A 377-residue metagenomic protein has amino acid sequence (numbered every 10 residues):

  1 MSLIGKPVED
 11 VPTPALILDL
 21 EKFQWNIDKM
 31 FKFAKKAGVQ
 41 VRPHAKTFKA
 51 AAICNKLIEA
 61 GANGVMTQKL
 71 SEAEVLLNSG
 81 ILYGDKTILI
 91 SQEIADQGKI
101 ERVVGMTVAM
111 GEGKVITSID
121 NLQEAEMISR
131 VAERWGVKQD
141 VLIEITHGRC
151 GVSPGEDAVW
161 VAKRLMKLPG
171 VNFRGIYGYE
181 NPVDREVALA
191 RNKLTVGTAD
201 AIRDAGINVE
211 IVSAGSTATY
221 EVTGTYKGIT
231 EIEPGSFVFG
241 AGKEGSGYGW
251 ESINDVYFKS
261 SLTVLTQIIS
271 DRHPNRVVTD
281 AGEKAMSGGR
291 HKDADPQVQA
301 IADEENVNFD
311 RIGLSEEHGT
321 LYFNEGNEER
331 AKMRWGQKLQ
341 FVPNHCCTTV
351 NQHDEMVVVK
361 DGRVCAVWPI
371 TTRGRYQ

Functional and structural regions predicted by a protein language model:
M1-L18: Generic N-terminal amphipathic, Lys/Arg-enriched alpha-helix
S2-L3, K22-N55: N-terminal glycine-rich anion-binding loops that anchor highly charged ligand groups
F23, K46, L76, I143 (+5 more regions): Conserved, mostly hydrophobic/aromatic
V39-Q40, A205-I211, V350-H353: Flexible, glycine/charged-enriched surface loops at secondary-structure junctions
H44-R185: Active-site-proximal beta-alpha core segment in soluble small-molecule metabolic enzymes
R134, E144-V256: Active-site loop/helix belt of alpha/beta enzymes
Y220-A302: Active-site loop ensemble at the mouth of alpha/beta enzyme cores that anchors a bound cofactor
N275-Q377: C-terminal accessory subdomain/extension
